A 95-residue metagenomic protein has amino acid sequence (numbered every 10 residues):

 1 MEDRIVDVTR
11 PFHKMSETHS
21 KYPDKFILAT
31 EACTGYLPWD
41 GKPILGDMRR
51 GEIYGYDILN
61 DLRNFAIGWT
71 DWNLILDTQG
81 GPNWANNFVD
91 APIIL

Functional and structural regions predicted by a protein language model:
M1-K14, N73, F88-L95: Proteins with a high burden of low-complexity, intrinsically disordered sequence enriched in S/T/G/P/A and R, requiring
E2-G41, D57: Glycoside hydrolase catalytic-domain groove-lining segments
T34-L95: Aromatic/acidic polysaccharide-binding cleft in carbohydrate-active enzymes
